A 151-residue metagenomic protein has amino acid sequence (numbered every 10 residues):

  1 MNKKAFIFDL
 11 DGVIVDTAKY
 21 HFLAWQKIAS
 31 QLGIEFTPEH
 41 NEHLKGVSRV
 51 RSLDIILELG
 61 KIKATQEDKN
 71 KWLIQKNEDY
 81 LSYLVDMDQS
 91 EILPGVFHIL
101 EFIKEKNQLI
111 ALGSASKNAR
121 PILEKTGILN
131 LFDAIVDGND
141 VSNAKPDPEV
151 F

Functional and structural regions predicted by a protein language model:
M1-E42: Active-site neighborhood of HAD-like aspartate-dependent phosphohydrolases
N2, S82-I110: Short, acidic loop-to-helix structural element flanking the phosphoryl-transfer center in phosphate-processing enzymes
Y20, R51, E91, H98 (+1 more regions): Short alpha-helical
F22, Q26, R49-D54, L73 (+1 more regions): An amphipathic alpha-helix signature
I28-A29, S48-A64, I122: Helix-loop "lid/cap" segments that line or gate small-molecule binding pockets
E35, E58-G95: Metal-dependent phosphoesterase signature
T37-H40, T65-D68, N130-A134: Short acidic capping loops at alpha-helix termini that bridge into adjacent secondary structure
Q89-S90, G113, K117-F151: Substrate-recognition "cap/lid" segment bordering the active-site pocket of phosphatases
